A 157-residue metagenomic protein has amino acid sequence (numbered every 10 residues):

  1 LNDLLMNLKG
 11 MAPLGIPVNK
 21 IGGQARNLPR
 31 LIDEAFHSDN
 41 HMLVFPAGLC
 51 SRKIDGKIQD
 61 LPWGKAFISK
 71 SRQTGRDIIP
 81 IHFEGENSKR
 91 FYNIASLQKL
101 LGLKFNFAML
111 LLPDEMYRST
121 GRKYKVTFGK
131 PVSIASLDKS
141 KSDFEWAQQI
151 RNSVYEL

Functional and structural regions predicted by a protein language model:
L1-G23: Catalytic core of membrane glycerolipid acyltransferases/transacylases, capturing the structured, soluble-facing
R26-L157: Non-catalytic C-terminal accessory region of glycerolipid acyltransferases and related lyso-lipid remodeling enzymes
